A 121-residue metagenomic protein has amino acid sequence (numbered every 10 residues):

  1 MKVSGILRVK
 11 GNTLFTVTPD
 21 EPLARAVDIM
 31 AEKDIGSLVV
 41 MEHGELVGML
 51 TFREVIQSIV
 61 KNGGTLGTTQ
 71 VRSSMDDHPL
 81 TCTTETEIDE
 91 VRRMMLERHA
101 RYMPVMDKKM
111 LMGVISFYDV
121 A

Functional and structural regions predicted by a protein language model:
M1-T13, T51-T83, E87-L96, S116-A121: Tandem CBS (Bateman) regulatory domains
V3-G11, P22-R25, V39-L46, R101 (+1 more regions): Short charge-dense sequence patches
T16-D34, M41, T81-H99, M106: The conserved cystathionine-beta-synthase
P22, I59-N62, G67, M103 (+1 more regions): Residue-level detector of solvent-exposed, low-hydrophobicity positions
V27-D28, E42-G44, N62-G64, S74: Short hydrophobic/aromatic-rich motifs at helix boundaries and adjacent loops
M30-K33, L38-E54, M95, M103-Y118: A glycine-centered beta-loop-beta connector
